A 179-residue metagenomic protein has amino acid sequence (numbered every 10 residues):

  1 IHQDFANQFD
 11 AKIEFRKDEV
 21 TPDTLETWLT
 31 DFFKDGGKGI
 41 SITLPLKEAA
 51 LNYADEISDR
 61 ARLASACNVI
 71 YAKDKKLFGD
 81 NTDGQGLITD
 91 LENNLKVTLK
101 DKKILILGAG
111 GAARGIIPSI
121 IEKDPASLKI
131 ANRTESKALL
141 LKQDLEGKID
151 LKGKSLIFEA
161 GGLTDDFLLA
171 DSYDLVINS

Functional and structural regions predicted by a protein language model:
I1-L95: Phosphate/diphosphate ligand-binding glycine-rich loop within oxidoreductases
A11, D35, K73, I149-A160: A short helix-to-beta-strand connector/capping loop
E14-R16, L105, L128-K129, E159: A structural signal for isolated positions on well-ordered beta-strands in alpha/beta enzyme cores
I42, I177-N178: Redox-cofactor binding/interface segments in oxidoreductases and associated redox assembly factors
N81-G84, L91, L95-P125, R133: Glycine-rich adenosine-cofactor-binding loop
K123-I149: NAD(P)-binding Rossmann-fold cofactor-contacting core
G153-Y173: Short acidic low-complexity segments
